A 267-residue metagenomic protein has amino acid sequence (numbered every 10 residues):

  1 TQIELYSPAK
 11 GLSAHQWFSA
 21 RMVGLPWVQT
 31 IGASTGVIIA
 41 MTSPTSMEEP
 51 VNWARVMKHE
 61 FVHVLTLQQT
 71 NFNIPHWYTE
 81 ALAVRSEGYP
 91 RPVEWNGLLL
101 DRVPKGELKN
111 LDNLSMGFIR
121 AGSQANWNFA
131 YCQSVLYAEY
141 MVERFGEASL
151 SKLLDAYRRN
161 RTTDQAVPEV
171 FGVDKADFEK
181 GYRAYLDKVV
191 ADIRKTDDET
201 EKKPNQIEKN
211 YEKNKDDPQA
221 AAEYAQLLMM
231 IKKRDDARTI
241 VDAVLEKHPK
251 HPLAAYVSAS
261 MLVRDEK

Functional and structural regions predicted by a protein language model:
T1-P75, S86-W95, D101-L108, D112 (+4 more regions): Juxtacatalytic substrate-recognition/specificity segment
E80-G88, A148-T162: Acidic helix/loop microenvironments that form the catalytic cleft of cell-wall polysaccharide enzymes
S123-F129, D155-K267: Beta/coil-rich, acidic/histidine-enriched accessory regions frequently appended to metallopeptidases
